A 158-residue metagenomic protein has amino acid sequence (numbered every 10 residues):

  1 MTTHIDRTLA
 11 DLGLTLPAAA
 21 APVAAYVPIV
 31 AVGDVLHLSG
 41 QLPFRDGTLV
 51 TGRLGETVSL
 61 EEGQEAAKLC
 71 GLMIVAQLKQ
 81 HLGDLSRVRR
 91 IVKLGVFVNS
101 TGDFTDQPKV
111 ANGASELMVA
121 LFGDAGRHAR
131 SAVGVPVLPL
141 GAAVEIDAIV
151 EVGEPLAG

Functional and structural regions predicted by a protein language model:
M1-G158: Short, polar/acidic, helix-capping and beta-turn segments at strand->helix junctions that line the mouths
